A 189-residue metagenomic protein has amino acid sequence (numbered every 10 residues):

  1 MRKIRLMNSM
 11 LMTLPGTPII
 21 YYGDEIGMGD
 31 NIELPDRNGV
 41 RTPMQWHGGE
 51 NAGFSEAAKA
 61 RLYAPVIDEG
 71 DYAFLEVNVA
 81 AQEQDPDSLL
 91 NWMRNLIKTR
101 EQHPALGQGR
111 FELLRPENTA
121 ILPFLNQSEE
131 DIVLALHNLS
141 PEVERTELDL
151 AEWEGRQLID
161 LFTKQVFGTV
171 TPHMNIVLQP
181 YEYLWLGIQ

Functional and structural regions predicted by a protein language model:
M1-V133, L139-E147: Loop/helix patches that line or flank the sugar-binding groove of alpha-linked glycan CAZymes
H47, L114, D149-A151, Q179 (+1 more regions): A structural detector for beta-sheet-dominated domains
G48, F162-Q165: Residues at the C-termini of beta-strands that transition into short coil/loop
N51-A52, V166-G168: A short acidic, often aromatic-flanked loop/helix-cap motif at beta-alpha or helix-coil junctions that lines enzyme
L96, L158, Y181: A residue-level signal for conserved active-site and pocket-lining positions in enzyme catalytic cores
H137, F167-V170: A conserved amphipathic helix/loop scaffold that creates a polar/acidic microenvironment used either to coordinate
V143-T163: Beta-strand-rich binding/interaction modules
T169-Q189: C-terminal beta-strand-rich structural cap/linker in extracellular carbohydrate-active enzymes
